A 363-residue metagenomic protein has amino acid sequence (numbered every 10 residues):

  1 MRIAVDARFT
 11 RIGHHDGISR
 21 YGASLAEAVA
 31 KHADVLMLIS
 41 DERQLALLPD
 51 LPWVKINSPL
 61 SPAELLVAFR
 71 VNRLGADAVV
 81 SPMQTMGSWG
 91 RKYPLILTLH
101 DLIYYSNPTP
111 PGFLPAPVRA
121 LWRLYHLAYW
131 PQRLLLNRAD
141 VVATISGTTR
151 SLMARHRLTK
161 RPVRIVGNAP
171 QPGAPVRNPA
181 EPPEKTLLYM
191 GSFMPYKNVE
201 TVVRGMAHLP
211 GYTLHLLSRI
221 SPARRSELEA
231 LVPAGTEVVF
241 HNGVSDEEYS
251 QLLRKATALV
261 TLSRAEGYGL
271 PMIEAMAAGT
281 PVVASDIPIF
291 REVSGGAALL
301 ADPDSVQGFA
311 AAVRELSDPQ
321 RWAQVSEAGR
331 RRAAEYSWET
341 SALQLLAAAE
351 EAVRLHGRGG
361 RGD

Functional and structural regions predicted by a protein language model:
M1-D363: Carbohydrate transferase catalytic cores enriched for Leloir-type hexosyltransferases
